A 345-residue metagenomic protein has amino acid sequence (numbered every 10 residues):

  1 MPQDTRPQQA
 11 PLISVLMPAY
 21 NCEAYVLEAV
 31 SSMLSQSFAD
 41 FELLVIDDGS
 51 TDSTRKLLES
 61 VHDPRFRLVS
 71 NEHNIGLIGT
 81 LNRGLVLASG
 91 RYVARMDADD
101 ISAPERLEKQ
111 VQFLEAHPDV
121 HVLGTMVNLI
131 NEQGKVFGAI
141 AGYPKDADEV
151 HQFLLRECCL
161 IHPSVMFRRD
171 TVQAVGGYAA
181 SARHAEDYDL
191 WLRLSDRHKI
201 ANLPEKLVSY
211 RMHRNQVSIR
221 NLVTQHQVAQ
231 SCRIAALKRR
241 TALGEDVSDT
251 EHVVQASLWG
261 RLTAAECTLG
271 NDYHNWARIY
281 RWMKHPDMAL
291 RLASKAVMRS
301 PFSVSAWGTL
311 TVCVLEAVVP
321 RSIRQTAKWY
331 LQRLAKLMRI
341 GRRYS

Functional and structural regions predicted by a protein language model:
P2-P7, M212-S345: C-terminal subregions of glycosyltransferases and related glycan-biosynthesis enzymes
P11-S14, E42, D189: Cell-envelope/extracellular polymer assembly enzymes that use nucleotide-activated donors
S31-D40: Short, acidic, metal-binding catalytic loop of nucleotide-sugar glycosyltransferases
S32, D47-K56, H73, D97: A conserved acidic beta->alpha catalytic loop
N71-A88, K109: Glycine-rich, basic loop-to-helix element that forms the pyrophosphate-binding segment of sugar-nucleotide handling
V86, A103, T125, A139 (+1 more regions): Conserved nucleotide-sugar donor-binding catalytic segment
V93: Short aromatic/hydrophobic "clamp" motif used to bind/position activated sugar donors
E105-F137: Conserved donor NDP-sugar-binding/catalytic core segment of glycosyltransferases
